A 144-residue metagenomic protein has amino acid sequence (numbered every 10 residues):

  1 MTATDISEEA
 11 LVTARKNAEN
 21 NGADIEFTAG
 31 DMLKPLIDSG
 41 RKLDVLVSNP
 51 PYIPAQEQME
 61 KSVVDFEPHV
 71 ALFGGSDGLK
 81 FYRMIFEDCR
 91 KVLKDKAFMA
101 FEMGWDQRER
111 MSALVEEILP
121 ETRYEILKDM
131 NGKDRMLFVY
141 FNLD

Functional and structural regions predicted by a protein language model:
M1-Q56, E60: Conserved SAM/SAH cofactor-binding pocket of Class I
A3, G74, A100: Conserved SAM-binding loop
A14, N49, V63, I85 (+1 more regions): Residue-level signal for inorganic ion chemistry
E26-T28, V70, E125: Structural signal for short hydrophobic segments within the conserved structured cores of catalytic domains across
Y52-K80: Mobile active-site "lid"/loop adjacent to the S-adenosyl-L-methionine
D77-F141: Conserved Class I SAM-dependent methyltransferase catalytic core
D144: Active-site beta-strand-loop-beta-strand hairpin of nuclease catalytic cores that positions key catalytic residues
